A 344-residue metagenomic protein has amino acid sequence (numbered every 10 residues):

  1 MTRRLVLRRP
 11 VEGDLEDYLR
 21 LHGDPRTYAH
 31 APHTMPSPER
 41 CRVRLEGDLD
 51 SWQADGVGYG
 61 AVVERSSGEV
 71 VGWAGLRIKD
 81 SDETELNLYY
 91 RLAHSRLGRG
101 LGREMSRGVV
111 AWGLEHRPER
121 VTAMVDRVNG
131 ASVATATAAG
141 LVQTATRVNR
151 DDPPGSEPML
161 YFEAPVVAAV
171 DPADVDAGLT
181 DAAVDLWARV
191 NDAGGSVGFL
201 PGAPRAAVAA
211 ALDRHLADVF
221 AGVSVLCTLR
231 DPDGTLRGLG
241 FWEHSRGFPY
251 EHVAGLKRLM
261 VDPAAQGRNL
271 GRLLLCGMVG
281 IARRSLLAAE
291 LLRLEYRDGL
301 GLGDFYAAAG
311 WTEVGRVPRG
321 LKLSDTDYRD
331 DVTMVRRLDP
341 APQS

Functional and structural regions predicted by a protein language model:
M1-A29, V63-A168, A289-D298, G303-S344: Acyl-donor (CoA/ACP) binding surface of acyl/acetyltransferases
T34-Y89, P165, D174, G178-V184 (+5 more regions): Acetyl-CoA-dependent GNAT
V57, P118, S224, L287-A289: Short, high-confidence coil segments that cap the C-terminus of an alpha-helix and link into the following beta-strand
A93-S95, R258-L259, A264, N269: Histidine/lysine/aspartate-rich catalytic loop segments that bind and position anionic ligands
G98-R103, G238, G267-L275: Glycine-rich acyl-CoA binding loop
P172-A177, L200-P201, L286-L287, R319-D325: Short, flexible, glycine-rich and Lys/Arg-enriched loop motifs at helix boundaries that contact anionic partners
A264-L270, C276, A282, L287: Acyl-donor binding region in acyl/amide transferases
